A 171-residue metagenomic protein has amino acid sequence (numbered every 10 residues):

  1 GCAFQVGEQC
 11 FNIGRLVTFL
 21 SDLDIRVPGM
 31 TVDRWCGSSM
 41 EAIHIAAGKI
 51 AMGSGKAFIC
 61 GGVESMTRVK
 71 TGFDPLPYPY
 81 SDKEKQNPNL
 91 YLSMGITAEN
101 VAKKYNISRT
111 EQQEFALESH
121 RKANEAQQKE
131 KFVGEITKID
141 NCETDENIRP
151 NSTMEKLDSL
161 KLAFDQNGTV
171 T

Functional and structural regions predicted by a protein language model:
G1-A3, N141-C142: A short beta-alpha structural unit
C2-G55, N89-I96, N151-T171: Conserved catalytic cysteine-centered active-site region of acyl-thioester-dependent Claisen-condensing enzymes
V6, S65-T67, A123: Glycine-rich nucleotide phosphate-binding loop and flanking beta-alpha elements of Rossmann-like dinucleotide-binding
Q9-C10, V69-T71, T144-D145, S152: Short, well-ordered secondary-structure micro-motifs
R15, E99, N124: Short glycine-/small-residue-rich flexible loop motifs, especially phosphate/cofactor-binding loops
V32-V63, A102-K129: Active-site-proximal alpha-helical scaffold in enzymes
A47, A51-V101: Flexible glycine-/small-residue-enriched beta->alpha junction loops that bind anionic phosphate/pyrophosphate groups
E111-T171: N-terminal extracellular/periplasmic Venus flytrap/periplasmic-binding protein-like
